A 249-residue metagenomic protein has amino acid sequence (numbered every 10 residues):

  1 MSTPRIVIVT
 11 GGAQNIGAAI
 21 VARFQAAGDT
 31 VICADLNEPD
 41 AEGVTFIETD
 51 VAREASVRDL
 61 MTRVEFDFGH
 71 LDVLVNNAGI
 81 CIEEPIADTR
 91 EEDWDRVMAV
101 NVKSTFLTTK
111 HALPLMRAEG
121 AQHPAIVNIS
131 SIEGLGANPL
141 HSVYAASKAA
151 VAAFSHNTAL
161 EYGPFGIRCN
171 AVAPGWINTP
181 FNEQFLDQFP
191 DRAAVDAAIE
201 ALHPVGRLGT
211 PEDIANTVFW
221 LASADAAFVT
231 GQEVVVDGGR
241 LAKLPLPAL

Functional and structural regions predicted by a protein language model:
P85-I86, D93-R96, I199: Substrate-binding pocket helix/loop in short-chain dehydrogenase/reductase
A87, G136-S142, P164, G206 (+1 more regions): Active-site loop immediately N-terminal to the catalytic Tyr-X3-Lys motif of short-chain dehydrogenase/reductase
T89, A137-A145, N157, P247-A248: Active-site loop-to-helix junction immediately N-terminal to the catalytic Tyr of the SDR YXXXK motif in Rossmann-fold
T109, S147, S155: Active-site helix of classical SDR
P114, L160-P164, A227: Alpha-helical segment proximal to the catalytic Tyr-Lys
S131: Residue(s) in the substrate-gating loop at a strand-loop-helix junction that position the organic substrate next
F219, T230-L249: Short C-terminal tail/terminal secondary-structure segment of NAD(P)H-dependent dehydrogenase/reductase domains
